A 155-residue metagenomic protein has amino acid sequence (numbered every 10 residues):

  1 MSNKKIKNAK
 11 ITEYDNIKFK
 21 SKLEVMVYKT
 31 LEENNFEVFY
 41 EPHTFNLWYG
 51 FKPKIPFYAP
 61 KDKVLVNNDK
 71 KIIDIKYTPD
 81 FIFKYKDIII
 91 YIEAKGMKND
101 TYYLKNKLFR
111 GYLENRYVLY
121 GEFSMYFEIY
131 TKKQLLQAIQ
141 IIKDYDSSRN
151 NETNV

Functional and structural regions predicted by a protein language model:
M1-V155: Electrostatic, structured charged patches in enzyme active sites and in nucleic-acid/phosphate-binding
